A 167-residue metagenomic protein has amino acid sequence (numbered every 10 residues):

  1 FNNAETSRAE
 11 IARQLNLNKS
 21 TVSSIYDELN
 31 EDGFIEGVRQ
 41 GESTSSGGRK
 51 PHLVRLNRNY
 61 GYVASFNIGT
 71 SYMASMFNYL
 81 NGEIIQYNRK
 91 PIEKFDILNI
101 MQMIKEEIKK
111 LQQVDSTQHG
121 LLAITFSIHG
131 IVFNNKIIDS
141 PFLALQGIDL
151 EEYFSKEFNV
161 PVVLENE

Functional and structural regions predicted by a protein language model:
F1-V54: Nucleotide/phosphate-binding catalytic cleft detector across ATP-hydrolyzing and phosphate-transferring enzymes
L15, Y26, R58-Y60, I68-T70 (+1 more regions): Short glycine-rich, polar/acidic loop-and-turn segments at beta strand-coil junctions
L29, G82-I85, V132-F133: Short, basic/glycine-rich phosphate-binding loops at helix/coil junctions that contact nucleotide phosphates
G33, G41, G48, S65 (+2 more regions): Glycine-centered flexibility sites
K50-Q86: Gly/Thr-rich phosphate-binding beta-strand-loop-beta motif of the actin/hexokinase/Hsp70
N88-E167: Glycine-rich phosphate-binding loop and adjoining helix at the ATP-binding site of ATP-dependent phosphoryl-transfer
